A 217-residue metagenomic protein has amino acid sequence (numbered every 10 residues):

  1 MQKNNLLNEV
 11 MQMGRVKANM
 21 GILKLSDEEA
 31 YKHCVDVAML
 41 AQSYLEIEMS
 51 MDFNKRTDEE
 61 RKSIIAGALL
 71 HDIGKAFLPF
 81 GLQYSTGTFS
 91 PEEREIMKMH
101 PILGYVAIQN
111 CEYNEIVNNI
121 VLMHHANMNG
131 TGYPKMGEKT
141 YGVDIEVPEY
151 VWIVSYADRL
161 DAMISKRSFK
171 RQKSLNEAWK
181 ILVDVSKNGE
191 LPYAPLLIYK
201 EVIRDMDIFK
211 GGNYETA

Functional and structural regions predicted by a protein language model:
Q2-A217: Histidine- and acidic-residue-rich, metal-dependent catalytic cores
